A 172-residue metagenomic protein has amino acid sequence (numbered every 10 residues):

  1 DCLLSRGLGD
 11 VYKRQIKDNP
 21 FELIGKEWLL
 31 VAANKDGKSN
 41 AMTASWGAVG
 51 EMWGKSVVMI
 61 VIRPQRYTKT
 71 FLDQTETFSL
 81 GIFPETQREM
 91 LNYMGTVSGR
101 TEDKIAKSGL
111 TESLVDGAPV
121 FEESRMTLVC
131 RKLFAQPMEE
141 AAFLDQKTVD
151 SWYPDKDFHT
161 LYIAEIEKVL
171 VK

Functional and structural regions predicted by a protein language model:
D1-Y12: Single conserved hydrophobic/aromatic residue that forms the stacking wall/gate of nucleotide- or nucleobase-binding
D10-K172: Active-site-proximal mixed secondary-structure blocks
